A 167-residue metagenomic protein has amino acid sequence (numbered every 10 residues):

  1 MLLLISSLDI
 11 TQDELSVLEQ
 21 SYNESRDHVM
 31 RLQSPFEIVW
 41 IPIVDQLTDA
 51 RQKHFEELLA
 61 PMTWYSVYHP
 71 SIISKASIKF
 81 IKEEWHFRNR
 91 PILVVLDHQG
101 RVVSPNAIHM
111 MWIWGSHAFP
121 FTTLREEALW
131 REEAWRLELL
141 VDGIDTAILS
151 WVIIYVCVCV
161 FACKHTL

Functional and structural regions predicted by a protein language model:
M1, L32-E37, N89-I92, D97-H98: Core residues of folded domains in eukaryotic genome-function proteins
M1-L18, E37-V39, I153-H165: Short active-site neighborhood of thiol/selenol oxidoreductases, capturing the structured segment around
E14-I41, E56-A60, L167: Conserved helix-turn-beta segment immediately C-terminal to the redox Cys motif in thioredoxin-like folds
S16-V17, A50-H54, W151-V152: Conserved, function-defining micro-sites of small-solute handling proteins
S25-H28, F80-E83, D142-L149: Generic recognition of flexible, low-complexity loop/linker segments
V39, M62-T63, K75, E126-E132: E2/UBC-UEV (E2-variant) core
I43-H109, W114: Thioredoxin-like thiol-disulfide oxidoreductase module
R88, H98-L167: Thiol-/selenol-based redox modules, centered on thioredoxin-like and closely related oxidoreductase domains
